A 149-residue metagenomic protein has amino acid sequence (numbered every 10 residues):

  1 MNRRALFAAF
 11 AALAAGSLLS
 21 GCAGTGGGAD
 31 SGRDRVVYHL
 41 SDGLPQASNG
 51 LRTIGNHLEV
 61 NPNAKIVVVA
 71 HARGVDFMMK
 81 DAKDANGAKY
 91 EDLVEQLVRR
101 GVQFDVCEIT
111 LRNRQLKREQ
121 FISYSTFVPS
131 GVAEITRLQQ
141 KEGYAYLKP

Functional and structural regions predicted by a protein language model:
A5-G24: N-terminal export signals
A23-P149: Secreted/extracellular ectodomain signature
